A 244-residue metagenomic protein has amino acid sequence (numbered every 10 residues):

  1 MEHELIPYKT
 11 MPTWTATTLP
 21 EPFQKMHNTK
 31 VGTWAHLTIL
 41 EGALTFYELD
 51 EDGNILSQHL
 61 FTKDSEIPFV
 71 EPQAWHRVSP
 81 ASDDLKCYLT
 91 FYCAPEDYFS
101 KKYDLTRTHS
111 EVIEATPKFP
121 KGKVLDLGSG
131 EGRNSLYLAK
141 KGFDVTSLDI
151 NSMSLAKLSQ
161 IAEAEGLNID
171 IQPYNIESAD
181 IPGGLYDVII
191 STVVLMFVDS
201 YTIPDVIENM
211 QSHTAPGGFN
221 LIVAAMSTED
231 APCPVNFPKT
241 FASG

Functional and structural regions predicted by a protein language model:
T13-G32: Conserved short histidine dyad/triad with adjacent acidic residue
Q24, C93-F119, L125, G130-I181 (+3 more regions): Class I (Rossmann-like) S-adenosyl-L-methionine-dependent methyltransferase catalytic domain, capturing the SAM-binding
A35-T45: Short, conserved beta-strand element in jelly-roll/cupin
D52-P72: Short acidic-glycine-tyrosine-enriched beta hairpin
E71-C93: Ligand-binding loop in jelly-roll beta-barrel domains
I181-I189: A short acidic, Gly/Pro-enriched loop at the edge of an enzyme's catalytic core that lines a small-molecule cofactor
V188-T202: A short SAM/SAH-binding and catalytic strip from SAM-dependent methyltransferases
P204-P216: A short glycine-rich, Lys/Arg-flanked "PGG" loop and its adjoining helix->strand segment in the class I
